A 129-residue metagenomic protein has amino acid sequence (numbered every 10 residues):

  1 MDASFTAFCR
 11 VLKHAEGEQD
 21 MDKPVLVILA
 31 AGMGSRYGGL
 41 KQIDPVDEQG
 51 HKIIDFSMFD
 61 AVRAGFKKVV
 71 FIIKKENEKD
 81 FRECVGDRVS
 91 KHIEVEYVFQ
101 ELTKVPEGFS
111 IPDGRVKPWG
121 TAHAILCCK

Functional and structural regions predicted by a protein language model:
D22-G86, V95: N-terminal glycine-rich phosphate-binding loop and ensuing alpha1 helix
V89: Short, conserved SAM-binding/catalytic segment of Class I S-adenosyl-L-methionine-dependent methyltransferases
H92-E94, F99-K129: Conserved beta-loop-beta/alpha segment of the NTase-like Rossmann-fold superfamily that binds/positions NTPs
